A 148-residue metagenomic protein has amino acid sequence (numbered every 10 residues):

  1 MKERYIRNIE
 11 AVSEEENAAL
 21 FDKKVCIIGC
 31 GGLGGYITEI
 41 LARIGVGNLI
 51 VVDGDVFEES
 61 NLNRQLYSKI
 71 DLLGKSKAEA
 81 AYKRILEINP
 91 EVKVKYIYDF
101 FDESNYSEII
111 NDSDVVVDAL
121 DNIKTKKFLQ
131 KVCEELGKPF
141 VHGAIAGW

Functional and structural regions predicted by a protein language model:
M1-C26: N-terminal charged helix/coil linker that caps or initiates catalytic domains
E15-E16, S104-Y106: Short acidic active-site motifs
A19, E108-I109: Structural alpha-helical scaffold elements that stabilize or flank donor/cofactor-binding regions in carbohydrate
F21-R43, N48-D53: Glycine-rich adenosine-cofactor-binding loop
I37-T38, A81, L129: Hydrophobic residues within alpha-helices that form the first helical element adjacent to the glycine-rich loop
V46, V51-N89: Glycine-rich phosphate-binding loop and adjoining beta1-alpha1-beta2 segment of Rossmann-like nucleotide-binding folds
S68, K93-Y96: Rossmann-fold cofactor-recognition segment
Y96, F101, D112-W148: E1/E1-like adenylate-forming module used to activate ubiquitin-like modifiers and sulfur-carrier proteins
